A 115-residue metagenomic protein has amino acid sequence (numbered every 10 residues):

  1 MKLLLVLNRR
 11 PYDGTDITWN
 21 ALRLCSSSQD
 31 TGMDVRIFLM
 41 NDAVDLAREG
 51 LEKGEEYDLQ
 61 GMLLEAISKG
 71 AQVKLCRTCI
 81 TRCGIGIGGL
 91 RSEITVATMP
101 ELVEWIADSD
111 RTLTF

Functional and structural regions predicted by a protein language model:
K2, D30-R36, Q72: Residues at the starts of beta-strands that form the adenosine-phosphate
L3-T18, A47-L51: Short, glycine-rich nucleotide/cofactor-binding loops
I17-T31, I37: Histidine-anchored nucleotide/phosphate-binding helix
C25, V35-M40, V73-R77: Short internal beta-strands
V44-A47, R82-C83: Short, active-site-adjacent cap segments at secondary-structure transitions
G50-G54, L90-S92: Short glycine-enriched, charge-decorated loop/helix-capping segments at active-site entrances that position
K53-T81: A glycine-rich helix N-cap at a beta->alpha junction
R82-F115: C-terminal structural segments of small proteins and small subunits
